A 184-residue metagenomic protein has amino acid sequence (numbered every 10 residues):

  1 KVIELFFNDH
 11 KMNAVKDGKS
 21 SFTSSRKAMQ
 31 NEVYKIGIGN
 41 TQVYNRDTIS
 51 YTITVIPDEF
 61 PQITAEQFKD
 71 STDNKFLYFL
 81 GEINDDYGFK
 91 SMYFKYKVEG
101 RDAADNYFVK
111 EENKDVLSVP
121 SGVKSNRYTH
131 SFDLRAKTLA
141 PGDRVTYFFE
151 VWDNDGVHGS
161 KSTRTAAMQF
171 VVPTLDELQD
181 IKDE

Functional and structural regions predicted by a protein language model:
K1-E184: Extracytoplasmic/secretory ectodomains and luminal regions
